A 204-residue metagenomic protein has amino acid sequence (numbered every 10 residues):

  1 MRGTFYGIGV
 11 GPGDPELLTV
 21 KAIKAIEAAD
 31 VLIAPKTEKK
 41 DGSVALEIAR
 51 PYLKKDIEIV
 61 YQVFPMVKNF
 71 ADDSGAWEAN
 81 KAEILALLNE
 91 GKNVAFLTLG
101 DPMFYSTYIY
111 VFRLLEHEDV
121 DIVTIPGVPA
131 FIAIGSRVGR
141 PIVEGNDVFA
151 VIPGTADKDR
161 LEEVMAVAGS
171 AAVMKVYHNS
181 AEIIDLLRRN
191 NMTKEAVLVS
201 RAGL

Functional and structural regions predicted by a protein language model:
M1-P15, V20-A22, E27-D121: Class I S-adenosyl-L-methionine
M1-R2, K24-A25, L88-N89, F96 (+3 more regions): Solvent-exposed alpha-helices and their adjacent loops that cap or buttress functional pockets in soluble metabolic
F5, M165-L204: A contiguous loop/helix-start segment that scaffolds small-molecule binding in enzyme catalytic cores
G7-G9, L97-L99, I152-P153, V173-K175 (+1 more regions): Short beta-strand segments
A34, Y61, F96-T98, T124-G127 (+3 more regions): General beta-strand structural signal in soluble alpha/beta enzymes
K39-G42, V67, P129-I132, S180 (+1 more regions): Short gly/pro/ser/thr-enriched loop/turn and capping motifs at secondary-structure boundaries
P65-F70, D157-D159, L204: A short acidic, often aromatic-flanked loop/helix-cap motif at beta-alpha or helix-coil junctions that lines enzyme
M103-V167: Class I SAM-dependent methyltransferase SAM-binding "motif I" and its flanking Rossmann-like core
